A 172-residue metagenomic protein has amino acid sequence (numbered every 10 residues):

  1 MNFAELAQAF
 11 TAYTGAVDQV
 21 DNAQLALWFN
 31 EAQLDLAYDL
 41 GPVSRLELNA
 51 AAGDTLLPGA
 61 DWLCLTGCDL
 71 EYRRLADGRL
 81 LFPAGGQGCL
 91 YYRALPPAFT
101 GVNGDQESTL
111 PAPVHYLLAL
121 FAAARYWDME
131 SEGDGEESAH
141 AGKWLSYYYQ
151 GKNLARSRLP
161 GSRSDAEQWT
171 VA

Functional and structural regions predicted by a protein language model:
M1-Q8, L27, E31-Y38, R74-A172: Internal mixed-charge
A7-G15: DNA-recognition alpha helix
D18-Q19: Conserved catalytic/binding loops enriched for acidic/polar residues
Q33-N49: Generic amphipathic, hydrophobic interface segment in small proteins and small subunits
L46-G59, G101-L110: Surface-exposed ligand/attachment interfaces on beta-rich extracellular proteins
L48, D69-L75: Short, exposed beta-strand/loop patches in secreted or surface proteins that constitute
T55-E71: Solvent-exposed beta-hairpin/edge-strand motifs
